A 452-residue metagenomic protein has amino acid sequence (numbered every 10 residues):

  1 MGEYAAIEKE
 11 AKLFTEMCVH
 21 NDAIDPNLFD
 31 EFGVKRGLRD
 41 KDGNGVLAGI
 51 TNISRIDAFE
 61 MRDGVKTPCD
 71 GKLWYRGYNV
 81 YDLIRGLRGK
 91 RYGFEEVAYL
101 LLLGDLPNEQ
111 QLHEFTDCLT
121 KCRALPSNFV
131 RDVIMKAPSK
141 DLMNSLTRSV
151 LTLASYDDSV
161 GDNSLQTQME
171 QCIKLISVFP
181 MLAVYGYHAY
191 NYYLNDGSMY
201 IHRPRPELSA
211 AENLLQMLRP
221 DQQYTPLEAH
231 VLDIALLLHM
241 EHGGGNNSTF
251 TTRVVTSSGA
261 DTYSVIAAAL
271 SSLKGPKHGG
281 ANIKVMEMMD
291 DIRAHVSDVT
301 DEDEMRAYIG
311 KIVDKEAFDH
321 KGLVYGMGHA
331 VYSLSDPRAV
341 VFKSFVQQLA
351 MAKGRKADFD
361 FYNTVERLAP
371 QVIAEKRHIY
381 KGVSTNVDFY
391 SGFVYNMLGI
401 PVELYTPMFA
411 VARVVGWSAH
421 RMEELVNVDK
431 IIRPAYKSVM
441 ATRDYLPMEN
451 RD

Functional and structural regions predicted by a protein language model:
M1-D452: Non-transmembrane, aqueous-exposed alpha-helical and coiled segments at domain scale
